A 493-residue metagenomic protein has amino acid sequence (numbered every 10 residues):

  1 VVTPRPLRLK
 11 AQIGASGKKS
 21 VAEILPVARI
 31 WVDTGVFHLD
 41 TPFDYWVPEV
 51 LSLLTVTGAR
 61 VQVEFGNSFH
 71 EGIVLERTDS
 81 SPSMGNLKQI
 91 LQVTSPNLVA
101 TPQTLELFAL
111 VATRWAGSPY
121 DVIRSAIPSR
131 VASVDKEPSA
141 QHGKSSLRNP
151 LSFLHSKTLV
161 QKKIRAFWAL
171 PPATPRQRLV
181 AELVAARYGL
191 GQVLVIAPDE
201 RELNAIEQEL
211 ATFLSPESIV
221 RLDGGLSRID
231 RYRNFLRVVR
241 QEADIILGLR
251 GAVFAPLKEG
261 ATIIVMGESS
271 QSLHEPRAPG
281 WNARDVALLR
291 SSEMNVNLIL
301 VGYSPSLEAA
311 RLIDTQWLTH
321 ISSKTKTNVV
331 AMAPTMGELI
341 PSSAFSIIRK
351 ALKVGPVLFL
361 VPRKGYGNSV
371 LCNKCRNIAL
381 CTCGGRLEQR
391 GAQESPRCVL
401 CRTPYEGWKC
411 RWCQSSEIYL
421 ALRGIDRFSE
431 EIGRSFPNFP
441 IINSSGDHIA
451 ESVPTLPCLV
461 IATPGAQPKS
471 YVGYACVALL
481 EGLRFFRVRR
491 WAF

Functional and structural regions predicted by a protein language model:
V1-T335, K350-K353, L358, C476-L480 (+1 more regions): Accessory, non-ATPase domains that flank or precede helicase/AAA+ motor cores in DNA-metabolism machines
K19-A22, V36-F37, T158, V253-A255 (+5 more regions): Replace "in large, NTP-powered and nucleic-acid-processing enzymes" with "in large, NTP-powered factors and other
E200-L203, A211, Y419-S452, T463-P464 (+1 more regions): P-loop/Walker A nucleotide phosphate-binding surfaces of NTP-dependent enzymes
L214-L226, C383, E388-R390, P437-D447: Conserved RecA-like helicase motor-core motifs
L236-L257, S445, S452-K469: Conserved two-lobed SF2 helicase motor
I347: N-terminal cationic and glycine-rich segments that engage phosphates or anionic surfaces
K353-R434: Cys/His-rich short segments
R489-F493: Conserved phosphate-handling catalytic cores of large alpha/beta enzymes
